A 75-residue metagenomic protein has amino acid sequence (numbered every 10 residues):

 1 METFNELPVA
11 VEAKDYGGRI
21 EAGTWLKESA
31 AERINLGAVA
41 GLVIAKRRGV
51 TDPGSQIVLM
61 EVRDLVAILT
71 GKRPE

Functional and structural regions predicted by a protein language model:
M1-E75: Catalytic phosphate/metal-binding cores of nucleic-acid and nucleotide-processing enzymes, i.e., regions that mediate
